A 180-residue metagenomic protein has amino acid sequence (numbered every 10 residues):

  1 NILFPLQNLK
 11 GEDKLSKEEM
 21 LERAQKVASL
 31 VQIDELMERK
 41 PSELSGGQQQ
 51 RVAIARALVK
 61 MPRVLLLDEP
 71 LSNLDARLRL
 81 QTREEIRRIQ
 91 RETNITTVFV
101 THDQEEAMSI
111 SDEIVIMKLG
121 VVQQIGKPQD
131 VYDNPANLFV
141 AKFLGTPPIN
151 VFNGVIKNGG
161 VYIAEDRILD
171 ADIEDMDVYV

Functional and structural regions predicted by a protein language model:
N1-F139: ABC ATPase nucleotide-binding domains
P41, P135, P147, E165-R167: Short, well-ordered turn and helix-capping elements at secondary-structure junctions
A53-I54, F152, V161: Residue-level recognition of conserved structural "scaffold" positions that shape functional pockets and channels
Q90, N153, L169-D170: Short secondary-structure boundary/capping segments
G126, G159-G160: Intrinsic-disorder/low-complexity loop/linker signature
N134-K157: C-terminal boundary and immediately downstream tail of ABC-type ATPase nucleotide-binding domains
G160-V180: Glycine/charge-rich catalytic "coupling/switch" loops of P-loop NTPases
